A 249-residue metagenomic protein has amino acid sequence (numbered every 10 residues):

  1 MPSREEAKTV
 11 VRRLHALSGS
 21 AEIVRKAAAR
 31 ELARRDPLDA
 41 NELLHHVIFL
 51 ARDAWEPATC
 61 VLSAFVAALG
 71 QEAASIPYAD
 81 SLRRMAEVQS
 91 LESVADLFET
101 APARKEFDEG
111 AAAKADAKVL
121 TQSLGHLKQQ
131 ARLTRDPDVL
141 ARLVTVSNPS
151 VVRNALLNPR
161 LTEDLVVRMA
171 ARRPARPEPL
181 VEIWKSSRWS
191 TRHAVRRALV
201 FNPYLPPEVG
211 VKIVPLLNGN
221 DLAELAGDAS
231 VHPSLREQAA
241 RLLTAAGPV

Functional and structural regions predicted by a protein language model:
M1-V249: Alpha-helical scaffold segments
